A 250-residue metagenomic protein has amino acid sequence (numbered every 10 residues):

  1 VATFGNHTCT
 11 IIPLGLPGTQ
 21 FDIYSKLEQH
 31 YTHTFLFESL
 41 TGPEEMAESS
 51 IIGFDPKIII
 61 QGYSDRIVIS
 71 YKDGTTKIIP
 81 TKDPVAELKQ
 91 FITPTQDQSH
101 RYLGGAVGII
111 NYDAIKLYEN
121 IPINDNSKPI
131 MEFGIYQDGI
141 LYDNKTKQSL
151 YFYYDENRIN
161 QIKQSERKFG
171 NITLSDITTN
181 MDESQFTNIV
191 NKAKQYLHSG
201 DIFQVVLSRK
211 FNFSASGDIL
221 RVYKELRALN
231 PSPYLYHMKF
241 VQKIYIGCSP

Functional and structural regions predicted by a protein language model:
V1-P250: Extended alpha-helical targeting/anchoring segments, especially N-terminal organellar/secretory targeting helices
